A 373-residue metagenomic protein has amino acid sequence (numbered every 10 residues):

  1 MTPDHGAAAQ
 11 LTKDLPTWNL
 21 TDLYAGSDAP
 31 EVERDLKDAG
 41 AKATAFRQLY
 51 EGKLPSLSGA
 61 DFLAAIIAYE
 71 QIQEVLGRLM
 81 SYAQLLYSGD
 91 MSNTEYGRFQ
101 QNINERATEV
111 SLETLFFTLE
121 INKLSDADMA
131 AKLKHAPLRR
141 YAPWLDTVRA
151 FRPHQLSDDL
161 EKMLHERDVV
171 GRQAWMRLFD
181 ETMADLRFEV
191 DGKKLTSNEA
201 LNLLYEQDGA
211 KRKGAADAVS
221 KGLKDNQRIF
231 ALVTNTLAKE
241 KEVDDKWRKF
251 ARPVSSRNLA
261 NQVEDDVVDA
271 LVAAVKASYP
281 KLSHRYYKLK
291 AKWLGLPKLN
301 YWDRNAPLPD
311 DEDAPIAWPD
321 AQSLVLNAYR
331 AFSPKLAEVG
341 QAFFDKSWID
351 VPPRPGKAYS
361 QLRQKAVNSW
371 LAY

Functional and structural regions predicted by a protein language model:
M1-F332: A well-structured
S81, L371-A372: Conserved short hydrophobic patches within well-ordered secondary structure
M176, E189, Q361, A372-Y373: Residues in well-ordered beta-strands of folded domains
P309-L371: Auxiliary, metal-adjacent structural segments of Zn-dependent hydrolase domains
